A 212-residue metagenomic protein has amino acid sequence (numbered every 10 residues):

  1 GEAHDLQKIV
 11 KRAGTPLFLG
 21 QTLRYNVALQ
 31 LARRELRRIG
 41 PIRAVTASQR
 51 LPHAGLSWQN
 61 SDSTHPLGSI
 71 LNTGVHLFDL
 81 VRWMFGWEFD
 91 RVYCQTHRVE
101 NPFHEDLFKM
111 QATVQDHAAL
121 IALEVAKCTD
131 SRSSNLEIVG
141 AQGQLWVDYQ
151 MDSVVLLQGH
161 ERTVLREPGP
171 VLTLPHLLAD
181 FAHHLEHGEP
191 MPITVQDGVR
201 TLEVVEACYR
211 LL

Functional and structural regions predicted by a protein language model:
G1-Q21: Beta-strand-loop-alpha-helix segment that lines the small-molecule cofactor/substrate pocket of alpha/beta enzymes
A3, N26-L29, L77-F78, L107 (+2 more regions): A general structural signal for well-ordered alpha-helical segments in protein cores
A3-H4, L29-L31, G55-N60, F103-D106 (+3 more regions): Short aromatic-enriched loop/helix-cap "lid" or pocket-rim segments at secondary-structure transitions that line
Q7, R12, H183-L212: C-terminal helix-rich "cap/oligomerization" subdomain common to oxidoreductases
P16-F18, L23-N101: Predominantly a Rossmann-like dinucleotide-binding segment in NAD(P)-dependent oxidoreductases
R43, S131-E137, L156-E161, R166-E167: A short, polar/proline- and glycine-enriched secondary-structure boundary/capping micro-motif
H65-L71, T163-L172: A short glycine-threonine-serine/GTX helix/turn-capping micro-motif
N72, F78-D152, P175-E189: Contiguous beta-strand/loop segments that form the cofactor/metal-binding neighborhood of enzyme cores
